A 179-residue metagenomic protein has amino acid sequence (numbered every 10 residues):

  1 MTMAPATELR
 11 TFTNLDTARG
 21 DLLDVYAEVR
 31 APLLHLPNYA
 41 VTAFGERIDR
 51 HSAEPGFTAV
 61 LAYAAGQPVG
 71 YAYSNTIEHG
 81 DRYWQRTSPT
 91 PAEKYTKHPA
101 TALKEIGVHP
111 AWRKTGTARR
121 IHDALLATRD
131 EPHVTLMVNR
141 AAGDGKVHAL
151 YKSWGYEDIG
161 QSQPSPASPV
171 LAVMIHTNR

Functional and structural regions predicted by a protein language model:
M1-E46, A59-P68: Short amphipathic alpha-helix that is part of the acyltransferase structural core
D49-L61, T76-R82, A102: A short helix-loop-beta-strand connector motif used in the catalytic cores of GNAT acetyltransferases and, in some
Q67-G70, K146: Glycine-rich acetyl-CoA-binding "A-motif" of GNAT/NAT acetyltransferases
Y73-E105, P164-P166: Conserved acyl-donor/pantetheine-binding loop and adjacent beta-alpha core of acyl/acetyltransferases and related
L103-P110, K114-A127, A149, S153: Conserved acetyl-CoA-binding loop-helix of GNAT-fold acetyltransferases
T128-A141: Conserved GNAT acetyl-CoA-binding A-motif
M137-R140, K152-L171: Conserved catalytic-core motifs of GNAT/GCN5-like acyltransferases
